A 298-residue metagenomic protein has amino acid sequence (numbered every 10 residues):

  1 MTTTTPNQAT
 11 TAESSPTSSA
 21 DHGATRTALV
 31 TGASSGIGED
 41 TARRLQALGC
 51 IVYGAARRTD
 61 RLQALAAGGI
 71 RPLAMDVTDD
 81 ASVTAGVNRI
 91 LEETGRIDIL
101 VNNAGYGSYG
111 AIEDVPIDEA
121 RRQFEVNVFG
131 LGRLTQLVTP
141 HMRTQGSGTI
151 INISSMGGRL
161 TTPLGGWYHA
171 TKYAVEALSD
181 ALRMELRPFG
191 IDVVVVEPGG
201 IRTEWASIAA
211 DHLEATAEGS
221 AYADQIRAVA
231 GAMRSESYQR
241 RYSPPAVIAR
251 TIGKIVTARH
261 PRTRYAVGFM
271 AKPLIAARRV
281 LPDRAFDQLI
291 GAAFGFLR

Functional and structural regions predicted by a protein language model:
S34-S35: Conserved glycine-rich cofactor-binding loop
M75-A85, I117-D118: The beta1-alpha1 cofactor-binding region of Rossmann-like NAD(H)/NADP(H)-dependent oxidoreductases
R89-N102, S108: A glycine-rich helix->loop->beta "capping" turn within Rossmann-like NAD(P)(H)-dependent oxidoreductase domains
A111-I112, E119-R121: Substrate-binding pocket helix/loop in short-chain dehydrogenase/reductase
T135, T171-A174: Active-site helix of classical SDR
S155: Residue(s) in the substrate-gating loop at a strand-loop-helix junction that position the organic substrate next
P188-Y238: C-terminal beta-strand-loop-alpha-helix "lid" module of Rossmann-like NAD(P)-dependent dehydrogenases
